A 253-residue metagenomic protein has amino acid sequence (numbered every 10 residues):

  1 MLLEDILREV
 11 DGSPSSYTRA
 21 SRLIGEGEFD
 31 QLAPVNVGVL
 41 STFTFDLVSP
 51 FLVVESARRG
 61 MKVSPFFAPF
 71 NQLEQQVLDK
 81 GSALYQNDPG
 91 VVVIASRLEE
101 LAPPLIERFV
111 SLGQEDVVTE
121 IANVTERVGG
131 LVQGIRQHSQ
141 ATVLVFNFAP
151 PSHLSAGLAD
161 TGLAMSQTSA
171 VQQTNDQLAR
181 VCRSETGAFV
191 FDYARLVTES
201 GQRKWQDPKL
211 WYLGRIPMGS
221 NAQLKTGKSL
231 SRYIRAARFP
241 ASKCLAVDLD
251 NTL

Functional and structural regions predicted by a protein language model:
M1-L3, V37, N251: Generic low-polarity alpha-helical segments
M1-Q31: Short N-terminal or domain-adjacent regulatory/targeting segments
L2, G25-V35, S49-V54, R58-N221 (+1 more regions): Alpha-helical cap/lid subdomain in secreted, periplasmic, or secretory-pathway luminal O-acyl-processing enzymes
G38-F45, S49: Extended, charged helical/alpha-beta scaffold domains that provide interaction surfaces
V39-L40, F146, D248: Short hydrophobic segments within beta-strands
K243-L253: Asp-based phosphoryl-transfer active-site loop
